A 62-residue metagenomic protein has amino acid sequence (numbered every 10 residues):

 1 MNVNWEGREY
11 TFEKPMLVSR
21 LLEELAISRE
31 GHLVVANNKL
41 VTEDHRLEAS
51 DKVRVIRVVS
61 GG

Functional and structural regions predicted by a protein language model:
M1-G61: Ubiquitin-like/PB1-type beta-grasp interaction modules and other compact soluble beta-rich domains
